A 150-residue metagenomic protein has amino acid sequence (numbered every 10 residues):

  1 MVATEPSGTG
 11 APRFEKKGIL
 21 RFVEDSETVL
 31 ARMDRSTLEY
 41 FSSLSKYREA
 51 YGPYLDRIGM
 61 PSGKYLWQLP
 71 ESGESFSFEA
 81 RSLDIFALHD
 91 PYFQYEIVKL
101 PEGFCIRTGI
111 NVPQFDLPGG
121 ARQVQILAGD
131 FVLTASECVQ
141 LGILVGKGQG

Functional and structural regions predicted by a protein language model:
E5-G150: Catalytic toxin/effector domains delivered as secreted proteins or via bacterial secretion systems
